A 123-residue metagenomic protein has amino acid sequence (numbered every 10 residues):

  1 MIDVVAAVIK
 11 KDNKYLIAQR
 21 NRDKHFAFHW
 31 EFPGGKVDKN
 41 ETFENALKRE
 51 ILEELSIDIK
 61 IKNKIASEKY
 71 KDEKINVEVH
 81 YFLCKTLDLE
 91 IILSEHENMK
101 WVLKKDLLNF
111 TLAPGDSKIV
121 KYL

Functional and structural regions predicted by a protein language model:
M1-L16, K36: Conserved N-terminal beta-strand and adjoining loop/helix that marks the start of the Nudix/MutT-like hydrolase domain
D3, D58, E68-E90, K100 (+1 more regions): Active-site-adjacent beta-strand/loop module that shapes the phosphate/pyrophosphate-binding cleft
I9-K10, I17, C84, W101: Conserved hydrophobic "DFG−1" position in protein kinase catalytic cores
K10-K14, D23, D38, T86-L89: Short, charged/polar surface micro-motifs in flexible loops or helix N-caps
R20-R22, L112: Short coil/turn segments
K24-F28: A conserved beta-turn-beta hairpin within the catalytic core of GNAT-like acetyltransferases that forms part
F32-K64, L103: The catalytic Nudix box helix
L83, I92-Y122: NUDIX/MutT-family hydrolases
